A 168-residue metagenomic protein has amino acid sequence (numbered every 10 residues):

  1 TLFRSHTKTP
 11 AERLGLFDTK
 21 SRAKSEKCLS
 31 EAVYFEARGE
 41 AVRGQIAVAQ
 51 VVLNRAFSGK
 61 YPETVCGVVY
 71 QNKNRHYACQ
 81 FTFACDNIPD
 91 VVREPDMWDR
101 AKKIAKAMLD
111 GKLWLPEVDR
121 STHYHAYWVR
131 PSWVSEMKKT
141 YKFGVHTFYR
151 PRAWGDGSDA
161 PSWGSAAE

Functional and structural regions predicted by a protein language model:
T1-E168: Bacterial extracytoplasmic/cell-wall-associated proteins, especially those involved in peptidoglycan
